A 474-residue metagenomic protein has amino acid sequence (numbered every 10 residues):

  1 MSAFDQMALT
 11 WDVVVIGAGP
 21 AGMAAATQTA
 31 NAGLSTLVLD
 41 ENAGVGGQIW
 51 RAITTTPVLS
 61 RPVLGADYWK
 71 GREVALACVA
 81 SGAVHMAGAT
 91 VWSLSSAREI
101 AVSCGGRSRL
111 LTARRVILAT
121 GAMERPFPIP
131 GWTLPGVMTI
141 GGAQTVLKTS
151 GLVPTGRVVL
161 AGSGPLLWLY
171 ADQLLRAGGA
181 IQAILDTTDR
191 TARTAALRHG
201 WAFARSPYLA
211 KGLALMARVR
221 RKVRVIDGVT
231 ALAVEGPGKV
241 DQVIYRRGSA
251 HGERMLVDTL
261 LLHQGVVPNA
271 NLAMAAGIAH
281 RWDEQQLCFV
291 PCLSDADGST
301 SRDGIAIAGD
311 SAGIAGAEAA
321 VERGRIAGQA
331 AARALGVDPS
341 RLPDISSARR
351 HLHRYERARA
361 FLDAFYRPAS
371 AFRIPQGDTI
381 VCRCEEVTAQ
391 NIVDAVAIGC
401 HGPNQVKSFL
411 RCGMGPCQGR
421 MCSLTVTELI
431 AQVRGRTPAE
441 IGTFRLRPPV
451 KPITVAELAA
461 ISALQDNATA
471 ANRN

Functional and structural regions predicted by a protein language model:
S2-P416, R420-N474: Residues forming the flavin
